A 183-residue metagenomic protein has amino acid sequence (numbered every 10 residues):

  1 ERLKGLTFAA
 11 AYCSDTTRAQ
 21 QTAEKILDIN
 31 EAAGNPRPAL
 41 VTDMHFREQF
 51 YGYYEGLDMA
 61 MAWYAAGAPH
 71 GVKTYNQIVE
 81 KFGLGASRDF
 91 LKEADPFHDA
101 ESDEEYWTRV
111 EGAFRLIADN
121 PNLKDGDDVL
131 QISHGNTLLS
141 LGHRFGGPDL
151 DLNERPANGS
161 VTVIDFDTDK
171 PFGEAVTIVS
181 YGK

Functional and structural regions predicted by a protein language model:
E1-I78, D151, P156-A157: Phosphate-coordination/substrate-recognition cap region in phosphate-metabolizing enzymes
E1-T7, E111-N120: ANL superfamily AMP-binding
C13-S14, T108, I132-S133: Short beta-strand scaffold positions
T16-Q20, D128, H134-N136: Alpha-helix N-cap/helix-start capping motif
A19-T22, S102, Y106-I117: Alpha-helical packing segments of well-folded alpha/beta enzyme cores
Q49-M61, P69, D119-D127, L139-K183: Acidic, low-complexity terminal tails and accessory targeting/binding regions of phosphate-metabolizing enzymes
P69-E105: Short glycine/proline- and acidic residue-enriched helix-loop micro-motifs that form flexible lids or anion-recognition
